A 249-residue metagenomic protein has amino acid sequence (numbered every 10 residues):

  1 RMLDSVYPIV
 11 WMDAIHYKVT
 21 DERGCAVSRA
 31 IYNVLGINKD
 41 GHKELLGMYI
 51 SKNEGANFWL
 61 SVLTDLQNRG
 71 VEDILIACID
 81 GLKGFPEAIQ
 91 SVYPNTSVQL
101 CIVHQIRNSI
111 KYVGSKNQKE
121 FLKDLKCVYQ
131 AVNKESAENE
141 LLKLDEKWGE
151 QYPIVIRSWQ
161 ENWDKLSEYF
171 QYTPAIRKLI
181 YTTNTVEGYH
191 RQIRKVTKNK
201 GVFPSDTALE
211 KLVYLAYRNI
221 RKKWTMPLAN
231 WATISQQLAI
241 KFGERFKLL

Functional and structural regions predicted by a protein language model:
R1-I79, K83, E87, V92-N95 (+1 more regions): RNase H-like nuclease fold core
R1-L3, N117, A216-N219: Short, basic alpha-helical nucleic acid-contact segments in DNA-binding proteins and DNA transaction factors
Y17, L35, L46-M48, R69 (+10 more regions): Flexible, active-site-adjacent loop/turn segments at secondary-structure boundaries
E22, I89, V113, Y169-F170: Short, well-ordered secondary-structure micro-motifs
I76-K83, A88-D124: Conserved beta-strand -> loop -> alpha-helix junction used to position metal-binding or nucleic-acid-contacting
C127-L249: Acidic/histidine-rich catalytic cores and adjacent linkers of DNA breakage/strand-transfer/modification proteins
